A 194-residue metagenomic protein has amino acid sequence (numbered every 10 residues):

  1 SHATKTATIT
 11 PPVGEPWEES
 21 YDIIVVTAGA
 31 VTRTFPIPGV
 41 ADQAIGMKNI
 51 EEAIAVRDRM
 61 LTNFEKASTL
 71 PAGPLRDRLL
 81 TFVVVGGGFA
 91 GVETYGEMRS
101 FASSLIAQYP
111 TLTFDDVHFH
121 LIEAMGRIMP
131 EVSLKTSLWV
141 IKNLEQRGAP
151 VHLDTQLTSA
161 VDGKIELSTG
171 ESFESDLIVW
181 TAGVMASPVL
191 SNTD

Functional and structural regions predicted by a protein language model:
S1-T4, R99-D194: A Rossmann-like FAD-binding core segment of flavoenzymes
S1-T81, V179: FAD-binding core/adjacent interface of flavoenzyme oxidoreductases
G29-T32, Y95, V184-A186: Short glycine-rich anion-binding loops that position phosphate/pyrophosphate groups of nucleotides and phosphorylated
A30, G88, M125: Short, flexible active-site-adjacent loop segments at beta-strand->alpha-helix junctions, enriched in small/polar
R33-T34, G91, I128, P188: Flexible, glycine-rich phosphate/dinucleotide-binding loops and adjacent beta-alpha linkers at cofactor/substrate
E52, A90, Q156: Residue-level recognition of oxygen-bearing side chains
I54, V92, P130: Loop/helix-junction capping segments adjacent to catalytic residues or to phosphate/diphosphate-binding pockets
D58-F114: Rossmann-like NAD(P)H-binding beta-loop-alpha module
